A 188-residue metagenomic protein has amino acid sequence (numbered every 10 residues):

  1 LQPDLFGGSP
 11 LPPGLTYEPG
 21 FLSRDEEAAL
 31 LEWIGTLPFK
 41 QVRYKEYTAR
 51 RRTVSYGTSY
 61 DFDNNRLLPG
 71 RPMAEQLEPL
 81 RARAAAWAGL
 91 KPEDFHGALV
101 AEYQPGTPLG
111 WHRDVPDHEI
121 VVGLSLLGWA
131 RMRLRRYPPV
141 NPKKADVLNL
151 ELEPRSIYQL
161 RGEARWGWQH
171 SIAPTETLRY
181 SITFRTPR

Functional and structural regions predicted by a protein language model:
L1-R188: Non-heme Fe(II) oxygenase metal-center motifs and adjacent flexible, charged/small-residue loops
